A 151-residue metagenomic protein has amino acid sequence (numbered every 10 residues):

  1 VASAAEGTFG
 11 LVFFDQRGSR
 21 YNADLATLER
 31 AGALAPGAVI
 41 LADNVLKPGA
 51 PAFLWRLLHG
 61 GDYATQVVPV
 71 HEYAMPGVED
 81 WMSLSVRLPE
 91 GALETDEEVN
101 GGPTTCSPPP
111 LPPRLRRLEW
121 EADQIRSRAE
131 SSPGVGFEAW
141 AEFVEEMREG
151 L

Functional and structural regions predicted by a protein language model:
V1-F13, S19: S-adenosyl-L-methionine
D15-Q16, N44: Conserved residues at beta->alpha junctions
N22-L151: C-terminal substrate-binding/active-site "lid" region of AdoMet-derived donor-dependent transferases
